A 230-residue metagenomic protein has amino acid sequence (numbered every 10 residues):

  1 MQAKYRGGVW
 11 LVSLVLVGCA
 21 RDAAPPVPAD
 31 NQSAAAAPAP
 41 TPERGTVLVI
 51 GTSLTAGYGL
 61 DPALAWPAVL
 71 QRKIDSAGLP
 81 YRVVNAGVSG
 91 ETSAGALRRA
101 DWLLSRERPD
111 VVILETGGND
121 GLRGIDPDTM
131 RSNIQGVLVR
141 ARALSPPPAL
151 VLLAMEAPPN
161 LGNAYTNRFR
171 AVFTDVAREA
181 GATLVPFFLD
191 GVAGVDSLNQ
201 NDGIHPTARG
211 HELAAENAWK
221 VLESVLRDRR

Functional and structural regions predicted by a protein language model:
M1-V17: Sec-dependent bacterial lipoprotein signal peptides
G7-G8, P38, A77, A193-V195: Short hydrophobic/aromatic segments of transmembrane alpha-helices and their interfaces
V15, R82-V84, V151: Conserved Rossmann-like nucleotide-binding pocket used by diverse enzymes that bind dinucleotide cofactors
C19-A23: Bacterial signal peptide processing site
V27-E91, R99-R108: Serine-esterase "nucleophile elbow" of acetyl-processing enzymes
A94: N-terminal helical cap/lid subdomain that shapes the substrate entry/recognition surface in HAD-like hydrolases
L97-R230: Alpha-helical cap/lid subdomain in secreted, periplasmic, or secretory-pathway luminal O-acyl-processing enzymes
